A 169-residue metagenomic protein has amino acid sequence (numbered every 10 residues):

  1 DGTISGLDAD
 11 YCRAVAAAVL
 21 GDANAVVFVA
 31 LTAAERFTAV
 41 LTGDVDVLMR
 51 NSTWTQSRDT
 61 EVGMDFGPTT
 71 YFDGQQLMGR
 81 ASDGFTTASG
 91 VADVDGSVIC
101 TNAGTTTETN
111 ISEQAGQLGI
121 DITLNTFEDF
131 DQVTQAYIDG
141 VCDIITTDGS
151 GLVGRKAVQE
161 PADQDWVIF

Functional and structural regions predicted by a protein language model:
D1-D10, D83-G84: Short, solvent-exposed loop/beta-turn-alpha elements that line the ligand-binding surface or hinge of extracytoplasmic
D1-S5, G90-T107: Short loop->beta-strand "edge-of-pocket" segments that line small-molecule binding or catalytic clefts across diverse
Y11-C12, E35-V40, V45, Q132-A136 (+2 more regions): Short, hydrophobic alpha-helical packing/hinge segments within bilobed ligand-binding/sensory domains
C12-N24, T107-T126, K156-P161: Ligand-binding cleft/hinge of the Venus flytrap
R13, A17, A25-V91: Acidic, polar ligand-binding/catalytic clefts
V27-A30, D46-N51, Q76-M78, V98-N102 (+3 more regions): Structural recognition of the beta-strand scaffold that forms the well-ordered cores of secreted hydrolase catalytic
E35, M49-E61, N110-A115, I138-D139 (+1 more regions): A ligand-binding cleft/hinge motif common to bilobed small-molecule-binding domains
T38-A39, G90-D93, N110, Q135-A136: Well-formed, non-transmembrane alpha-helical positions, independent of function
